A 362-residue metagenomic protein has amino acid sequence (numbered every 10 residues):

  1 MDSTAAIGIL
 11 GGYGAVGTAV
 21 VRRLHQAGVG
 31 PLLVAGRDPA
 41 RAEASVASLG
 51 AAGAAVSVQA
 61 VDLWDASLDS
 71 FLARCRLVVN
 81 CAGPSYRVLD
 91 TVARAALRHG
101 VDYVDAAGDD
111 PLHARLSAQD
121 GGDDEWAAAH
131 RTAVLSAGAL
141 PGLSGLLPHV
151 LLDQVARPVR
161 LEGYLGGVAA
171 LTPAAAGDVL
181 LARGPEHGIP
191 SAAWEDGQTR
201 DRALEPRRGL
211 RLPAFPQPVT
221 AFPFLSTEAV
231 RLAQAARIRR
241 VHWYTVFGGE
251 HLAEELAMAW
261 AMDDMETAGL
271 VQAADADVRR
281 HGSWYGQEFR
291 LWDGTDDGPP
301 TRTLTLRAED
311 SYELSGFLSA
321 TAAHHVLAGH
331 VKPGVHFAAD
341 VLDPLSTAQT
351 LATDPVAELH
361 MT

Functional and structural regions predicted by a protein language model:
I9-H25: N-terminal Rossmann NAD(P)H-binding glycine-rich loop of SDR-like oxidoreductase domains
G17, D153-T362: C-terminal catalytic/substrate-binding lobe primarily of soluble NAD(P)-dependent oxidoreductases
A35-P39, D62: N-terminal Rossmann-fold cofactor-binding loop
L49-D65: Rossmann-fold cofactor-recognition segment
A60-C75, P84-R87: Conserved Rossmann-fold cofactor-binding substructure of NAD(P)-dependent oxidoreductases
C75-C81, Y103-D105: N-terminal Rossmann-like NAD(P) cofactor-binding module of classical short-chain dehydrogenase/reductase
A93-H113: ADP-ribose/adenylate-binding Rossmann-like module
A106-R131: Rossmann-fold NAD(P)-binding glycine/threonine-rich loop
